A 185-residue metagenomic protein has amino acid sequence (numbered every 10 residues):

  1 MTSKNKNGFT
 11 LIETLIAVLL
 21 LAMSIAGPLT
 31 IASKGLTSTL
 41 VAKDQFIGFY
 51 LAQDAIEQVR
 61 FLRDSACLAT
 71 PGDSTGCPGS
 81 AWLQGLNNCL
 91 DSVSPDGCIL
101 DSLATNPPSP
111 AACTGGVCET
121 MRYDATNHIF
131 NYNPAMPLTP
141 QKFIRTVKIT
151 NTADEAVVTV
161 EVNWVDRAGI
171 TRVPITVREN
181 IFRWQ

Functional and structural regions predicted by a protein language model:
M1-T2: N-terminal hydrophobic targeting signals that begin at the initiator methionine
N5, F9-Q53: Aliphatic-rich helix starts adjacent to a transmembrane/signal segment
F46, Y50-Q185: Low-complexity, Gly/Pro-rich coil/beta segments used as flexible assembly/activation regions
